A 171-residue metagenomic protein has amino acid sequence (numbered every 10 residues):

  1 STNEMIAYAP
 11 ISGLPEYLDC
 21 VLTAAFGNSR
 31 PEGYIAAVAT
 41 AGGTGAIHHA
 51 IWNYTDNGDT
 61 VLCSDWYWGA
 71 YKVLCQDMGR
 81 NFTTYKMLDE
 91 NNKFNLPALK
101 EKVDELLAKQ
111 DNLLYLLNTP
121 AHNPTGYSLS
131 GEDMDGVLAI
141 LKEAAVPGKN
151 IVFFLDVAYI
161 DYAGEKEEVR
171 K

Functional and structural regions predicted by a protein language model:
E4-F153, I160-K171: Conserved core of the PLP fold type I
